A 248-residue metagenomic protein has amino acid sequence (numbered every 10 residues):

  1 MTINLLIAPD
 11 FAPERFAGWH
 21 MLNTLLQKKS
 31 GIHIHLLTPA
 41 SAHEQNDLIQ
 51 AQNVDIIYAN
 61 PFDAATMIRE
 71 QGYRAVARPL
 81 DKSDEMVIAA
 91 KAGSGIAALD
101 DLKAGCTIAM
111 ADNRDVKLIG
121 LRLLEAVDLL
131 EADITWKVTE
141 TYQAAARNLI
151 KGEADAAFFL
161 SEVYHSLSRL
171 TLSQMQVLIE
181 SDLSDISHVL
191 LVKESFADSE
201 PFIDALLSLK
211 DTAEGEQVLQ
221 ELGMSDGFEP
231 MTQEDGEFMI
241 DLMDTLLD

Functional and structural regions predicted by a protein language model:
M1-A8, D81-A90, L172-K210, L222-L242: Periplasmic-binding protein-like
M1-D63: Extracytoplasmic small-molecule ligand-binding "clamshell" domains of the periplasmic binding protein/Venus flytrap
N4-Q27, E85-A146, E162: Bilobed "Venus flytrap"/periplasmic-binding protein-like clamshell domains and structurally analogous long
H33, A111-A132, D204-D248: Ligand-binding clefts/hinges and TM-proximal coupling segments of bilobed small-molecule sensing domains
L36-D47, I134-R147, S184-D185: Short helix-initiation/N-cap motifs at beta->coil->alpha
D47-D101: Acidic, polar ligand-binding/catalytic clefts
Y58-E70, N148-Q174: A ligand-binding cleft/hinge motif common to bilobed small-molecule-binding domains
